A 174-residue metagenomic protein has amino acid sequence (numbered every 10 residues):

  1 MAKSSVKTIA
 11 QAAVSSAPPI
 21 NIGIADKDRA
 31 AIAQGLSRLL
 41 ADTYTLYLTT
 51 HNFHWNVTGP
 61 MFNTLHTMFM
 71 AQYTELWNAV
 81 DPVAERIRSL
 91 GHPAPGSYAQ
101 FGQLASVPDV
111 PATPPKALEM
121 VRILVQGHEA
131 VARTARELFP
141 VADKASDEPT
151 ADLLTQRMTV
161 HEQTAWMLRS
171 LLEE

Functional and structural regions predicted by a protein language model:
A2-N21: Acidic, low-complexity proline/glycine-rich segments
A13-V14, D42, L46-T49, F53 (+4 more regions): Amphipathic, well-ordered alpha-helical segments in soluble domains
A17-L39, A117, L124: Disorder-to-helix initiation segments
G23-A31, L46-A71, L138-P149: Helix-loop segments that flank and shape redox-cofactor active sites
V57-Q100: Conserved alpha-helical segments that form or flank metal/cofactor-binding pockets of metalloenzymes
P82-A84, T164-L172: Amphipathic alpha-helical coiled-coil segments
E85, A99-Q156: Acidic/histidine-rich alpha-helical segments that form the ligand environment of transition-metal centers
